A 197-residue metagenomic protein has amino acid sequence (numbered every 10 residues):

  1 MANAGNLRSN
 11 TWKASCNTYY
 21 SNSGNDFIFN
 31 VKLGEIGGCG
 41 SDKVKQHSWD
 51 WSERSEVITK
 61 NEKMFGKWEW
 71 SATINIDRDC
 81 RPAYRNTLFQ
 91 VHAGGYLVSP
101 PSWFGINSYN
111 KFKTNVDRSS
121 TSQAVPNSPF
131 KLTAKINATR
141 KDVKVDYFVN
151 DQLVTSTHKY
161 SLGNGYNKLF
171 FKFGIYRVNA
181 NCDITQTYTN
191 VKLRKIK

Functional and structural regions predicted by a protein language model:
M1-S128, I136-V143, L153-K197: Low-complexity, Ser/Thr/Pro/Gly-rich disordered linker/stalk regions
F148-Q152: Short strand-turn-strand beta-turns centered on an Asx-Gly dipeptide
